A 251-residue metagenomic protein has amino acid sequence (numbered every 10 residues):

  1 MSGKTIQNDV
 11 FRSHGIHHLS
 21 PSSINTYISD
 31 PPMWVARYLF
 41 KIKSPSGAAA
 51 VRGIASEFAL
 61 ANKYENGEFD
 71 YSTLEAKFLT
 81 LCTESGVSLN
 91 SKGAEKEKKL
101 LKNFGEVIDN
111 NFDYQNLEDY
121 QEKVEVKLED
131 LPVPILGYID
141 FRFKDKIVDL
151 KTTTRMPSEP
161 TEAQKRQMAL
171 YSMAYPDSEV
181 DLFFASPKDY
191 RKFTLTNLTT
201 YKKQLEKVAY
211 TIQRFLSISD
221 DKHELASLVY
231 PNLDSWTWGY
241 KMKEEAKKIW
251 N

Functional and structural regions predicted by a protein language model:
M1-Y138, E244-N251: Metal-dependent nuclease catalytic cores that hydrolyze phosphodiester bonds in DNA/RNA, characterized by
L19, E97-K98, L131, P176-N251: Metal-dependent nuclease catalytic regions and adjoining charged, substrate-binding loops involved in nucleic-acid end
I42, T154-P157, K188-D189: Short, surface-exposed beta-strand-loop junctions and turns on beta-sheet-rich folds
A49, P157-T161, L198-Y201: Flexible, glycine- and charge-enriched loops at secondary-structure boundaries
F58, N62, K146, L170-M173: Residue-level signal for well-ordered alpha-helical scaffold segments within enzymatic catalytic domains
N116-E118, F143-K146, A174-S178: Short glycine/proline-enriched coil/turn segments at helix->beta-strand junctions
V126-Q167: Non-catalytic protein-protein interaction segments used by genome-maintenance enzymes to assemble and couple activities
Q164-P176: An active-site-proximal "capping" alpha-helix that borders the catalytic cofactor pocket
